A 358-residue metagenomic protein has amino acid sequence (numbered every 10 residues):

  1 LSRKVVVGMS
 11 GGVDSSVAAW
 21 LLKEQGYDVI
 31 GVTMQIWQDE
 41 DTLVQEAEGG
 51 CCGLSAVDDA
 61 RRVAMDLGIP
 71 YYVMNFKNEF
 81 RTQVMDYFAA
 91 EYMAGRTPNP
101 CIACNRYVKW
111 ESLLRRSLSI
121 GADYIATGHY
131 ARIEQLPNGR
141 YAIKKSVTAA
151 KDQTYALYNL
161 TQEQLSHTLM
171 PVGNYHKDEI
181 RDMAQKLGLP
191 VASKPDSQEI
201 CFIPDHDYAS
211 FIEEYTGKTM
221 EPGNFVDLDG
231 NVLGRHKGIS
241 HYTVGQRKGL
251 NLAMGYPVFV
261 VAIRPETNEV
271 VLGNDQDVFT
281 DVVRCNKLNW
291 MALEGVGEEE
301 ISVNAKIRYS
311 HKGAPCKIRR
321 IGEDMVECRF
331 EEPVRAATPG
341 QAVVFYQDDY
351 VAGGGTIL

Functional and structural regions predicted by a protein language model:
L1-Y158, L169, D178-E179: ATP-dependent adenylation/nucleotidyltransferase module used to activate substrates
A126-Q135, A142-L358: AMP-forming adenylation/ATP pyrophosphatase catalytic core
